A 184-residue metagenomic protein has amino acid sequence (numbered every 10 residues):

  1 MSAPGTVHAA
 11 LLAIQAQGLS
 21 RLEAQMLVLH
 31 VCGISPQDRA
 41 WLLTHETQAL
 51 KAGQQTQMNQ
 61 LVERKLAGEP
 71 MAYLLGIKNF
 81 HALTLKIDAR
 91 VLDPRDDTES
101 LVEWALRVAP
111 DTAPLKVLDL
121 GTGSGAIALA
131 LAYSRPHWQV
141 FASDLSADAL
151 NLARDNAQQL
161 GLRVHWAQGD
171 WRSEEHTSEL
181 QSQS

Functional and structural regions predicted by a protein language model:
S2-L75: N-terminal auxiliary segments of SAM/dcSAM-dependent transferases
Q25-M26, E99, Q181: Active-site phosphate/pyrophosphate-handling residues
E46, D88-A89, S173: Residues marking the start of alpha-helices
N59-R135, V140-D155, W166-G169: SAM-dependent Rossmann-like transferase core, predominantly class I methyltransferases with a strong bias toward
G161-R163, R172: Conserved H-loop
E175-S184: Single conserved hydrophobic/aromatic residue that forms the stacking wall/gate of nucleotide- or nucleobase-binding
